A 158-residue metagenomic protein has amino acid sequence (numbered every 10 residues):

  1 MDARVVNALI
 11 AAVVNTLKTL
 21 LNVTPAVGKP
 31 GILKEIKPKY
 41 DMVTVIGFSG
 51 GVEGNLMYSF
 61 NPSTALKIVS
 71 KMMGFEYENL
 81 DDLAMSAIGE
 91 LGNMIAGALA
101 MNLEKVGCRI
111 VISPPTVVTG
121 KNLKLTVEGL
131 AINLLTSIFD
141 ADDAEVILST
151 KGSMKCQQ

Functional and structural regions predicted by a protein language model:
M1-Q158: N-terminal auxiliary interaction/assembly segments of multi-subunit proteins
